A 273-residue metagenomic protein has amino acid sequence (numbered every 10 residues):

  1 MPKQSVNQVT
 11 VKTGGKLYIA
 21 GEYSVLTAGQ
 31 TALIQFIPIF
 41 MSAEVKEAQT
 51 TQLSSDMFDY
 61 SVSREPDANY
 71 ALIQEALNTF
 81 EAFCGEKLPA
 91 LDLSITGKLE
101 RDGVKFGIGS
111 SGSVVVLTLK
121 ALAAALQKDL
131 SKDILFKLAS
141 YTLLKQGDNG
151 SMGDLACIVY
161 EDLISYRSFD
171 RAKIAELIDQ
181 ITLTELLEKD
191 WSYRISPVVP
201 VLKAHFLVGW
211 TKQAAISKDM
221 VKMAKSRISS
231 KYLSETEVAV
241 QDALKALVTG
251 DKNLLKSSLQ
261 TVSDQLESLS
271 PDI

Functional and structural regions predicted by a protein language model:
M1-A20, S24-L26, I34-K87, L99-G103 (+3 more regions): C-terminal nucleotide
K87-L88, S110: Alpha-helix boundary/capping segments in eukaryotic regulatory proteins
I95-G97: Hydrophobic alpha-helical hairpins/lids featuring a short glycine-rich hinge
G107-D129: DPxDG-like acidic metal-binding loop motif
